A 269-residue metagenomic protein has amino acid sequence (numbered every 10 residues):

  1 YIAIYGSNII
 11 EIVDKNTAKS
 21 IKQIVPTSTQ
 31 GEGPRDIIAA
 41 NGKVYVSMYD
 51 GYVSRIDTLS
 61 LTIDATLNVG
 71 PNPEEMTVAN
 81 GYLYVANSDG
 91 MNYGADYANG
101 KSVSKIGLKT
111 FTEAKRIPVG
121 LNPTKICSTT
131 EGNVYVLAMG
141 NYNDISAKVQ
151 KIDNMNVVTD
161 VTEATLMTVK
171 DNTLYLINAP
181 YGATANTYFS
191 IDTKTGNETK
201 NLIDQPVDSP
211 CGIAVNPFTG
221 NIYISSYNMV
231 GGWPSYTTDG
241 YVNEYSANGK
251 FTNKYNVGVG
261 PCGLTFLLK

Functional and structural regions predicted by a protein language model:
Y1-K269: Predominantly soluble domains enriched in secretory-pathway, periplasmic, or organellar proteins
